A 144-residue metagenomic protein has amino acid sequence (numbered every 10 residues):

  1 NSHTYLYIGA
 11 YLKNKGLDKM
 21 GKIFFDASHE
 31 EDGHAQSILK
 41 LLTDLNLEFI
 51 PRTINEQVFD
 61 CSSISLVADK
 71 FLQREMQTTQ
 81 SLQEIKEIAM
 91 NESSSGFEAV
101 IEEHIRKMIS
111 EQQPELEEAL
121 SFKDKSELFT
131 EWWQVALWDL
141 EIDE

Functional and structural regions predicted by a protein language model:
N1-E144: Iron-associated oxidoreductase/ferritin-like identity signal
